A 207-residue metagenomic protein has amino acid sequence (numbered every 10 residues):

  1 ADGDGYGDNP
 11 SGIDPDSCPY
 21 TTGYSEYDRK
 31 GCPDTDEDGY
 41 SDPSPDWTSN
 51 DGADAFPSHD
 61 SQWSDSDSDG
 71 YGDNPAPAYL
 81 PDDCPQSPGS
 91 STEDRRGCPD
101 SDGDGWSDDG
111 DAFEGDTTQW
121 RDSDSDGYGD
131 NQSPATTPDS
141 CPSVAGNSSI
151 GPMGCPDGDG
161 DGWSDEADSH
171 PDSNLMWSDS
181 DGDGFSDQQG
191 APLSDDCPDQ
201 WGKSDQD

Functional and structural regions predicted by a protein language model:
A1-D207: Extracellular calcium-associated, cysteine-rich motifs in secreted modular proteins
